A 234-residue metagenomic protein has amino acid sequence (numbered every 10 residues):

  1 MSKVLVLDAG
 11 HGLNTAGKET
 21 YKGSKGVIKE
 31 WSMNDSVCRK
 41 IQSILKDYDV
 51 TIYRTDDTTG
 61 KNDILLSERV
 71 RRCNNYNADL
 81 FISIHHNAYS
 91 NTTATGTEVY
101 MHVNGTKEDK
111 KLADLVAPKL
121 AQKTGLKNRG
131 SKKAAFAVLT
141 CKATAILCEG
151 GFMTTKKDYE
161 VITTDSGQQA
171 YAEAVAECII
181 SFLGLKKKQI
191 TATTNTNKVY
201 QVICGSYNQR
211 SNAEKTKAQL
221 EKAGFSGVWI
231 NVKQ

Functional and structural regions predicted by a protein language model:
M1-K111, Q169: Catalytic-core regions of hydrolytic enzymes
K3-V6, N14-G17, Y76, L80-S90 (+2 more regions): Active-site-adjacent mobile loop/cap segments within catalytic or ligand-binding domains
D8, Q189-Q234: Solvent-exposed beta-strand motifs enriched in subsets of small alpha/beta binding domains, especially certain
D35-C38, Q42, S67-V70, T97 (+6 more regions): Extracytoplasmic/secreted envelope proteins and their assembly/folding machinery, especially bacterial periplasmic
R39-V50, N74-A78, A117-G125, A176 (+2 more regions): Sec-exported extracytoplasmic/periplasmic mature domains
R54, G130-K133, W229-V232: A structural preference for short, hydrophobic beta-strand core positions in alpha/beta folds
E98, A145-L147, Q201: Residues embedded in well-ordered beta-strands
E108-K132: Active-site-adjacent substrate-binding region of metalloamidase/peptidase-like peptide-processing proteins
